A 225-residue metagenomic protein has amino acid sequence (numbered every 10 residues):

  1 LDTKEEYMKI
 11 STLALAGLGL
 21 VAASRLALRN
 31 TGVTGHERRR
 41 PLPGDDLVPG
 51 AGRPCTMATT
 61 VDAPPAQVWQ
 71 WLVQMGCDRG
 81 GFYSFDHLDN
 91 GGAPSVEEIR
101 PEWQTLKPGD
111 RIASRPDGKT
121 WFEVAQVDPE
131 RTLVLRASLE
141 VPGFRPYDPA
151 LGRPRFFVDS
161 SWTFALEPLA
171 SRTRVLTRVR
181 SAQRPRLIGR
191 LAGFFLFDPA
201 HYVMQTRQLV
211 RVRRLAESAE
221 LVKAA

Functional and structural regions predicted by a protein language model:
L1-Y7: Short, Lys/Arg-enriched N-terminal segments with co-localized hydrophobic residues within the first ~10-30 amino acids
Y7-L15: N-terminal Sec-pathway targeting helices
G17, V21-A113, R211, L215-E217 (+1 more regions): Hydrophobic ligand-binding cavity/cleft-lining segments
G35-R38, F144-T206, V212-R214: Beta-strand/loop substructures that line and gate deep hydrophobic ligand-binding cavities in soluble
R38, A51, M75-C77, V134 (+4 more regions): Glycine-rich, low-complexity intrinsically disordered segments
D62-A66, V124-T132, A165-R174, R214-L221: A short, structured loop/turn motif at beta-sheet edges
W71, R136, L176-R178: Beta-strand residues in well-ordered beta-sheet regions across diverse protein folds
R100, T105-P168: A contiguous catalytic/ligand-binding core that recognizes phosphate-bearing ligands
